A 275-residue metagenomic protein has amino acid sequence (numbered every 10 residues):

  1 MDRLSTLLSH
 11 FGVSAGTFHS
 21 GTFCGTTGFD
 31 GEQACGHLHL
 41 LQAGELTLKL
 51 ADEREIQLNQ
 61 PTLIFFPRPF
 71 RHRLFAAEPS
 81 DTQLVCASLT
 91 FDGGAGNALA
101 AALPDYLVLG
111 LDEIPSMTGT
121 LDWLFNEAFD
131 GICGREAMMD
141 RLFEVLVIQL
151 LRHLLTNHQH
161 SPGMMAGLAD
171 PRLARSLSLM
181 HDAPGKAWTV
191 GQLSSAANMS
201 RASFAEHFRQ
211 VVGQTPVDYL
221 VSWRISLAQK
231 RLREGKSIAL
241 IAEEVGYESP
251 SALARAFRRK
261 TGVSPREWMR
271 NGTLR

Functional and structural regions predicted by a protein language model:
M1-T17, G25-F29, D105-D112, D130: A short, N-terminal "cap"/entry segment at the start of jelly-roll beta-barrel domains of the cupin/DSBH fold
D2-R3, R71, E243, A254 (+1 more regions): N-terminal basic, amphipathic alpha-helical segments
A15-D105: N-terminal regulatory/effector-sensing and dimerization cores that precede helix-turn-helix DNA-binding domains
A34, A169, L173, V221: Short, conserved glycine- and acidic-residue-centered signature motifs in active-site or ligand-binding loops
P61, F204, F208, A252-L253 (+1 more regions): Short hydrophobic/aromatic patch on the recognition helix
D112-D182: An amphipathic alpha-helical interaction segment
S178, D182, A187-Q192, M199 (+3 more regions): Terminal helix-turn-helix DNA-binding modules in bacterial transcription factors
